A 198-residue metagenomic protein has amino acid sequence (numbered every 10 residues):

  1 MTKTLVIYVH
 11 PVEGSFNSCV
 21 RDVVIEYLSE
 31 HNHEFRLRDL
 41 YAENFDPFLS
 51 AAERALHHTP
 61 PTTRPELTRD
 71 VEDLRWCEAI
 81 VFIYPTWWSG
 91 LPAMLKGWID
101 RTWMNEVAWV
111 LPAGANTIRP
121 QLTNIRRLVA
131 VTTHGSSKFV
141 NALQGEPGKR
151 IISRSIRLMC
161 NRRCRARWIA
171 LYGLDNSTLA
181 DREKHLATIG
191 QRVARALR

Functional and structural regions predicted by a protein language model:
M1-V107, K184-R198: N-terminal beta1-alpha1-beta2 submodule of the flavodoxin-like/Rossmannoid cofactor-binding fold
I7-Y8, V131-T132, A170: Short beta-strands and strand-loop turn motifs
P11-G14, T86, G135-F139, G173-N176: Short histidine/acidic/glycine/proline-rich micro-motifs that form metal- and phosphate-coordinating active-site loops
H31, C77, I83, T123-N124 (+1 more regions): A structural motif corresponding to the C-terminal end of an alpha-helix and its immediate exit/capping segment
L40, T133, L171-G173: Active-site donor-binding loop signature of nucleotide-sugar glycosyltransferases
N105-V110, R162-A166: Short, structured loop/turn "capping" segments at alpha-beta junctions
V110-L158: Short, glycine-/small-residue-rich phosphate/pyrophosphate-handling segment
V140-L143, P147-R198: Glycine-rich phosphate/pyrophosphate-binding loop and the adjoining helix
